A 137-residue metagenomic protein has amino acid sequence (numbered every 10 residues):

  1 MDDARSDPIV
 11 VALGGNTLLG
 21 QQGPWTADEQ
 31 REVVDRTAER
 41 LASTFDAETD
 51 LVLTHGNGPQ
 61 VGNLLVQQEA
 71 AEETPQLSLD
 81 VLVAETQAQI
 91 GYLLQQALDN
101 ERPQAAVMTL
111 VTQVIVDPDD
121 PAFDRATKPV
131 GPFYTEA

Functional and structural regions predicted by a protein language model:
M1-T54, N63-L65, E69: N-terminal glycine-/serine-/threonine-rich phosphate-binding loop
N16-T17, P59, L79-D80: Flexible, active-site-adjacent loop/turn segments at secondary-structure boundaries
N57-Q60, Q113-I115: Short glycine-enriched loops at secondary-structure junctions
Q60-V61, N100: Internal catalytic or translocation cores that form aromatic/hydrophobic pockets or channels for amphipathic metabolites
A70-A137: Ligand-binding beta-strand-loop-alpha-helix segment within the catalytic cores of soluble metabolic enzymes
